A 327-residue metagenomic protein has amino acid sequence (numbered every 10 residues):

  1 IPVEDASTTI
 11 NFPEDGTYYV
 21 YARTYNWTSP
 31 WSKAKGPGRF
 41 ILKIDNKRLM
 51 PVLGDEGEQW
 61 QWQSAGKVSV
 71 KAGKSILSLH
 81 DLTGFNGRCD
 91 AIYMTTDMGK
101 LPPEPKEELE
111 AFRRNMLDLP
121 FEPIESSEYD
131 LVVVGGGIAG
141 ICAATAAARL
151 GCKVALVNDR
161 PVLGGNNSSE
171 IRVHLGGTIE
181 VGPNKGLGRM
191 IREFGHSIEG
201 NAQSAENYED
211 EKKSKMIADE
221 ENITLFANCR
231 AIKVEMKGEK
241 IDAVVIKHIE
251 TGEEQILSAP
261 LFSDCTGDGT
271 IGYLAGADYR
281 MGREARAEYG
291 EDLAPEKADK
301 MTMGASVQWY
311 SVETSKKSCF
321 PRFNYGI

Functional and structural regions predicted by a protein language model:
I1-P123: Extracytoplasmic
E125-G137: Beta1/beta-strand and adjacent pyrophosphate-binding region of the FAD-binding site in flavoprotein oxidoreductases
S127-Y129, T251-L261: Core beta-strand elements of the Rossmann-like FAD/NAD(P) dinucleotide-binding domain in flavoenzyme oxidoreductases
G140: N-terminal Rossmann-fold NAD(P) dinucleotide-binding loop
A146, C152-K153, N158-K240, R280 (+1 more regions): Conserved N-terminal/central alpha/beta ligand/cofactor-binding core
E235-I256: Conserved beta-strand-loop-beta-strand element in the redox core of flavoprotein oxidoreductases
L261, C265-T270: Glycine-/small-residue-rich beta->alpha transition segments that form the dinucleotide
I271-I327: Rossmann-like dinucleotide-binding core of oxidoreductases
